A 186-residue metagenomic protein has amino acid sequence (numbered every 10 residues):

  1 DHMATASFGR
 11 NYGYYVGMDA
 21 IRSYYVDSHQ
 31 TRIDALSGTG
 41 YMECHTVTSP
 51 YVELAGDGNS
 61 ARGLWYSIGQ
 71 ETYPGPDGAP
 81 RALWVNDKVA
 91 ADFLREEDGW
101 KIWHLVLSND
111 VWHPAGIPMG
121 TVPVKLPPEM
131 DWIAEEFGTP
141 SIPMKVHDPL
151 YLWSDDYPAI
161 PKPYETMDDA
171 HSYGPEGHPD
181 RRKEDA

Functional and structural regions predicted by a protein language model:
D1-Q70: A solvent-exposed, acidic/Ser-Thr-rich amphipathic alpha-helical stretch
M42-E43, A82-W84: Transmembrane beta-barrel outer-membrane domains
V47-V52, K88-L94: Hydrophobic/aromatic beta-strand elements that line small-molecule binding cavities or substrate pockets in beta-rich
G58-R62, W84, R95-I102: Coil-to-beta-strand transition motifs
Y66-Q70, L94-E96, S108: Solvent-exposed residues in well-ordered beta-strands and their adjoining turns, especially edge/terminal strands
Q70-L83, W112-H113: Short, cysteine-centered beta-strand-loop-beta hairpins and adjacent loop/turn segments enriched in charged/polar
L83-V89, S108: Conserved helix-adjacent loop modules within structured domains
E96-A186: Terminal "cap-and-tail" regions of soluble proteins that handle hydrophobic small molecules
